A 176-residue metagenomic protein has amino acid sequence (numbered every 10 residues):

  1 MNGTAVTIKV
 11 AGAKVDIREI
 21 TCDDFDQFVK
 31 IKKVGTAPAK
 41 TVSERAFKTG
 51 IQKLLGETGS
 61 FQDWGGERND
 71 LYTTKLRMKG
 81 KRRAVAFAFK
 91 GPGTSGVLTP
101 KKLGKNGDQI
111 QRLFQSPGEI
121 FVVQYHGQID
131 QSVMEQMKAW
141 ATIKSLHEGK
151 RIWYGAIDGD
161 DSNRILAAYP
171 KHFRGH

Functional and structural regions predicted by a protein language model:
M1-H176: Mixed-charge (Asp/Glu-Lys/Arg
